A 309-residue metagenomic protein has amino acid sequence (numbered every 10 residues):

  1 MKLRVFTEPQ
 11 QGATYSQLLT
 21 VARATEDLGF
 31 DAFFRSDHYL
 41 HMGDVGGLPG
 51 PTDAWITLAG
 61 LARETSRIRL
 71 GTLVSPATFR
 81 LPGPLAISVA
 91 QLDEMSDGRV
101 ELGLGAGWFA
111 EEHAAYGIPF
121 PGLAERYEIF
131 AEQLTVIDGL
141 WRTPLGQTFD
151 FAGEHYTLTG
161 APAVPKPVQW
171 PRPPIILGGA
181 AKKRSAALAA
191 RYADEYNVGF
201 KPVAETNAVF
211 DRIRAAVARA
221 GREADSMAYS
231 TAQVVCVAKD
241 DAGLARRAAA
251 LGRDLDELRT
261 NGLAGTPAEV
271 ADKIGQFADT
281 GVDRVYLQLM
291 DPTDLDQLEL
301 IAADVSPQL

Functional and structural regions predicted by a protein language model:
M1-L309: Active-site-adjacent structural elements that line small-molecule/cofactor binding pockets in enzymes
